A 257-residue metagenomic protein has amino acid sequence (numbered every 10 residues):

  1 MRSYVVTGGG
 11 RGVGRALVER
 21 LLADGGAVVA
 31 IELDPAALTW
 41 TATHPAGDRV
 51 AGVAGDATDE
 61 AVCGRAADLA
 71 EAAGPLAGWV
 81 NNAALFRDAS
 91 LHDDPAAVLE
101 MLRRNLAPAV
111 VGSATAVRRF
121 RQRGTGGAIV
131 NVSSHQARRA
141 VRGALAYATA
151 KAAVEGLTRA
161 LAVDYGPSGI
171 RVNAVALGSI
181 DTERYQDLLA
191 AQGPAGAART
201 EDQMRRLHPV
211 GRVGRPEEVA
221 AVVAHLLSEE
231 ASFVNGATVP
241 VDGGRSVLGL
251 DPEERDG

Functional and structural regions predicted by a protein language model:
G10-R11: Conserved glycine-rich cofactor-binding loop
L85-L99, Q122, G143-A146, D251-E254: Conserved mid-core segment of classical short-chain dehydrogenase/reductases
S113, A150, T158: Active-site helix of classical SDR
R118, V163-P167, S232: Alpha-helical segment proximal to the catalytic Tyr-Lys
S134: Residue(s) in the substrate-gating loop at a strand-loop-helix junction that position the organic substrate next
A174, A195-E230, V234, G243: C-terminal helical subdomain
A224, N235-G257: Short C-terminal tail/terminal secondary-structure segment of NAD(P)H-dependent dehydrogenase/reductase domains
